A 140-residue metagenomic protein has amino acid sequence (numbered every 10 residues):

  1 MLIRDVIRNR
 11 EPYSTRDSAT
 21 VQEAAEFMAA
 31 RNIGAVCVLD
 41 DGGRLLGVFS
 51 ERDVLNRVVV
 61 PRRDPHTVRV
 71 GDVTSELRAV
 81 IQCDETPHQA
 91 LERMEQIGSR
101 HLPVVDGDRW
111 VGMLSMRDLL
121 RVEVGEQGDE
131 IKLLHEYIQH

Functional and structural regions predicted by a protein language model:
M1-R10, S50-E95, S115-H140: Tandem CBS (Bateman) regulatory domains
R4-D17, D40-G42: Short, charged helix-to-loop "capping" segments that act as catalytic/coupling loops
T15-N32, L39-D40, V80-G98, V105: The conserved cystathionine-beta-synthase
A19-A30, V60-D72, D108: Short, charge-rich amphipathic segments
E23, L45, R57: Short acidic/glycine-rich loop or secondary-structure boundary segments that cap or lie
M28-R31, V36-D53, M94, L102-R117: A glycine-centered beta-loop-beta connector
E76-L77, R100-V111, I138-H140: Short flexible/disordered coil segments
